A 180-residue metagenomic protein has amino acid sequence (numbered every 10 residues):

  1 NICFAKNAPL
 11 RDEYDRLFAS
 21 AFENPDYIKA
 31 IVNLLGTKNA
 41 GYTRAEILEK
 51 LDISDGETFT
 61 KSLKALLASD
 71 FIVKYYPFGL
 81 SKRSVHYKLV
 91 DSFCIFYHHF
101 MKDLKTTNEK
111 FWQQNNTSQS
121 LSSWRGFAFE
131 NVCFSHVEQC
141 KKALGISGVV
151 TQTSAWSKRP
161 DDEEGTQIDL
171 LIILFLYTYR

Functional and structural regions predicted by a protein language model:
I2-L170: Accessory nucleic acid-recognition modules appended to NTPase machines
I172-R180: Active-site beta-strand-loop-beta-strand hairpin of nuclease catalytic cores that positions key catalytic residues
